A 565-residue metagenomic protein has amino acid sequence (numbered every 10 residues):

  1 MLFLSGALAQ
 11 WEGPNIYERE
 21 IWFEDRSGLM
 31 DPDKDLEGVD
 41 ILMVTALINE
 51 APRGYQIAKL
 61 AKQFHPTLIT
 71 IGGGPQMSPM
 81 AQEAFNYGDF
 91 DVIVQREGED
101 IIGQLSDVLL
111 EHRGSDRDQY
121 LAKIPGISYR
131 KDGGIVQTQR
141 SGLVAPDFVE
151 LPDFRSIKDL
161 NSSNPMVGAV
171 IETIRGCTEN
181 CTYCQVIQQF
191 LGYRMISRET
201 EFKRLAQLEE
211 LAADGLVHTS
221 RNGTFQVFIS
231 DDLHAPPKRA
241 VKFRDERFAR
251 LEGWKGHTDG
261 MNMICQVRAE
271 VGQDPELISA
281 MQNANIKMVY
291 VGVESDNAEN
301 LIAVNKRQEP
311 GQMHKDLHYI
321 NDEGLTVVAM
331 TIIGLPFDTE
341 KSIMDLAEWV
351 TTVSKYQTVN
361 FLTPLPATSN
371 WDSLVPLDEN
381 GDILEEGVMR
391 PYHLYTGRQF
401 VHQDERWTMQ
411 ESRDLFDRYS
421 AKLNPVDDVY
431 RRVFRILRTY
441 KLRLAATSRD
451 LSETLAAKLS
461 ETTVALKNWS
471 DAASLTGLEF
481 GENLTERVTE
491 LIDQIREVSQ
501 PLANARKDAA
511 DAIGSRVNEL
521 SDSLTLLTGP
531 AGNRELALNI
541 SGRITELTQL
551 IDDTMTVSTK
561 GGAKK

Functional and structural regions predicted by a protein language model:
A7, Y17-R140, F361, A367: Glycine-rich beta-alpha loop elements in corrinoid/cobalamin-binding modules across cobalamin-dependent enzymes
A9-E12, G126-K131, K341-E497, P501-K507: C-terminal accessory regions of radical SAM enzymes
K62, N321, T351: Anion (oxyanion) recognition and catalysis
E83-Q104, I278-V289, L346-V359: Structural recognition of alpha->loop->beta junctions
I124, Y129-V170: N-terminal [4Fe-4S]-dependent radical SAM core
E150-V328, I333-L335, E348: Radical SAM [4Fe-4S] cluster-binding motif and immediate context
G514-K565: Extended, low-complexity amphipathic alpha-helical repeat segments
